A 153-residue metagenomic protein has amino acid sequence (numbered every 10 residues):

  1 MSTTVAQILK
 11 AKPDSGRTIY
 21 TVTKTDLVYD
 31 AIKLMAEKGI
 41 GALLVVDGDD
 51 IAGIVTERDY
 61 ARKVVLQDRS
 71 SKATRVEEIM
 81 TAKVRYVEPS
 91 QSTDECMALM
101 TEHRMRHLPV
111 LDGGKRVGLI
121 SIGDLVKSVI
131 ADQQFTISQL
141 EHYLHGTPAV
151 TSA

Functional and structural regions predicted by a protein language model:
M1-A153: Tandem CBS (Cystathionine beta-synthase) repeat/Bateman regulatory domains
